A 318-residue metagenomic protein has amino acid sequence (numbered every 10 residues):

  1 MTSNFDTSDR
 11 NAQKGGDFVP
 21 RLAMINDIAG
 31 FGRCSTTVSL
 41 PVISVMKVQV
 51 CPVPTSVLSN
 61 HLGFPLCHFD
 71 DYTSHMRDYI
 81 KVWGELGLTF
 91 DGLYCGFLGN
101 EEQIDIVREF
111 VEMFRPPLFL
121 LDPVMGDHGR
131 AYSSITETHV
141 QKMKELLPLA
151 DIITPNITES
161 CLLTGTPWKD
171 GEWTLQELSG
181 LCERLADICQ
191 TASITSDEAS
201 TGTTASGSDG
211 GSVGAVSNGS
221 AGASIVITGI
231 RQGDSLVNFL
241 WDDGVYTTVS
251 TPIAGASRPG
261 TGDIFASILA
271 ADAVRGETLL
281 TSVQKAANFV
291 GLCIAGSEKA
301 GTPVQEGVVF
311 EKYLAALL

Functional and structural regions predicted by a protein language model:
T2-S133, K312-A316: Conserved N-terminal subdomain of the carbohydrate kinase-like
V19, L280-L318: Charged C-terminal helix
I25, M46, W83-L86, M113-F114 (+6 more regions): Change "in soluble alpha/beta enzymes" to "in soluble alpha/beta proteins
G30, Y246-G260: Short pre-catalytic strand/loop immediately N-terminal to key active-site residues, enriched for Gly-Thr
H75-D78, E145, R184, T281-F289: A non-catalytic, amphipathic alpha-helix used as a structural packing/dimerization or gating element in enzyme scaffolds
S134-Y246, L280: Conserved phosphate/ATP/ADP-binding segment of small-molecule kinases
C161-L162, A256-L279, V283: Short, small-residue alpha-helix embedded
